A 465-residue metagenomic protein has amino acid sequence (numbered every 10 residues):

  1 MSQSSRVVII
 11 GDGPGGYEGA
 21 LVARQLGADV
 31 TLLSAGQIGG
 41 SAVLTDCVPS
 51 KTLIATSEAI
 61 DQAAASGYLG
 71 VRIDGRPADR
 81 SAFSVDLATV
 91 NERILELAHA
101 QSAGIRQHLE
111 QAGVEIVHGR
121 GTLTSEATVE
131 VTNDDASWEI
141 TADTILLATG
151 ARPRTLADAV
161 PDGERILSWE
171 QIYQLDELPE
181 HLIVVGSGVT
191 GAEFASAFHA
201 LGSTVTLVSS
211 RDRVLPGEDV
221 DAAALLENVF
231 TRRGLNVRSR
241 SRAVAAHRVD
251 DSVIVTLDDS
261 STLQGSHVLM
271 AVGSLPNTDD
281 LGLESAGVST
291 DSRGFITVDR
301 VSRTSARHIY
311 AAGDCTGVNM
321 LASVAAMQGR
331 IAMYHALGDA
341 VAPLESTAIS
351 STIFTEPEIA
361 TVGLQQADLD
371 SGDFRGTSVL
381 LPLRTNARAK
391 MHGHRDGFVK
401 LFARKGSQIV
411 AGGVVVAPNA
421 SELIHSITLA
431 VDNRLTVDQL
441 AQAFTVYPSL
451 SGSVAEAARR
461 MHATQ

Functional and structural regions predicted by a protein language model:
S2-S4, P14, L21-A28, L33-L178 (+7 more regions): Glycine-rich flavin
V8-G15, G19-G36, S41, V48 (+3 more regions): Flexible, glycine-rich terminal cap/loop adjacent to redox cofactors in electron-transfer oxidoreductases
V8-I10, G121, E139-G150, V184-V185 (+3 more regions): Short hydrophobic core segments
A28, V114, S203, S210 (+4 more regions): Short phosphate-binding/catalytic loops that engage adenosine nucleotides
C47, T149-T204, V208, E284-A286 (+2 more regions): Glycine-rich dinucleotide-binding loop and its adjacent helix/turn
E115-V117, L167, N236-R238, T377-V379: General small-molecule cofactor/ligand-binding pocket signal
T132-W138, A243, L257-T262, S274: A structured beta-alpha segment of the ubiquitous adenosine-cofactor-binding alpha/beta core
G163-P179, T262-G338: FAD-site-proximal beta/loop scaffold in flavoenzymes
